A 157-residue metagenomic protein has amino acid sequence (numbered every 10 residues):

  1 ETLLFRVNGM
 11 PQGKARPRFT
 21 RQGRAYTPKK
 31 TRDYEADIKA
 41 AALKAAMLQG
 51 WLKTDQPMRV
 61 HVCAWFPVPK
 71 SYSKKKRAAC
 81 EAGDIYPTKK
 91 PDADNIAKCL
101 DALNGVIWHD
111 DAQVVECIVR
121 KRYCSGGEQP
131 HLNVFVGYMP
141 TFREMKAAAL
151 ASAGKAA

Functional and structural regions predicted by a protein language model:
E1-A157: Acidic, proline/glycine-enriched N-terminal capping motif
